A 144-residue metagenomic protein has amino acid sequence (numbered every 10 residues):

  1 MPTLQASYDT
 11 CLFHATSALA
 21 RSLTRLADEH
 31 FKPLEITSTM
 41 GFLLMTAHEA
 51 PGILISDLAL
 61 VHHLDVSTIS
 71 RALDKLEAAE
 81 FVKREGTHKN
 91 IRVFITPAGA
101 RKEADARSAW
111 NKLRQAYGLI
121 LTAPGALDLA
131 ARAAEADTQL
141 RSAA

Functional and structural regions predicted by a protein language model:
M1-L34, A79-F81, K89-I95, R101 (+2 more regions): N-terminal leader segment of winged-helix/HTH proteins
R21, R25-T68: N-terminal helix-turn-helix DNA-binding core of bacterial DNA-binding proteins
G52, D74-A131: Charged, amphipathic alpha-helical coiled-coil/dimerization segments
R71: DNA-binding alpha-helical recognition surfaces that contact promoter or target DNA
A126-A144: Exposed, interaction-prone assembly regions rather than primary DNA-binding/catalytic cores
